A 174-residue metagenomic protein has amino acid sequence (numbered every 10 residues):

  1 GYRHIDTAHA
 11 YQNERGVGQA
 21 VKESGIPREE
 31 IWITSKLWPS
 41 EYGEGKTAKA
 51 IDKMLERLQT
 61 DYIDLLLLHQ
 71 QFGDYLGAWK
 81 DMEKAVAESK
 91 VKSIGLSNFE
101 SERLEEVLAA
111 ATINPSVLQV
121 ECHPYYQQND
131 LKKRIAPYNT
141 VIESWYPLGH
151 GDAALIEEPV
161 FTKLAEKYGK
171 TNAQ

Functional and structural regions predicted by a protein language model:
G1, Y42-Q59, G77, E102-E106 (+1 more regions): Short, acidic/polar
G1-I31, L148: N-terminal binding-site loop/beta-alpha segment at the start of enzyme catalytic domains that lines or forms
I5, I63, I94: Glycine-centered flexible beta-alpha turn that most often forms the glycine-rich phosphate-binding loop
H9-Q12, P39, N98-E102: Short beta->alpha linker loops
V17-K22, I51-L55, M82-E83, L104 (+1 more regions): Short, well-ordered amphipathic alpha-helices
R28-E41, Y62-Q71, N98: A short, structured active-site edge motif that brings together acidic residues
T47-L68, K84-E88: CE4/NodB-like, metal-dependent polysaccharide N-deacetylase domain that modifies extracellular/periplasmic N-acetylated
Q70-Q174: Beta/alpha (TIM)-barrel catalytic core signal, keyed to glycine-rich beta->alpha loops juxtaposed to Asp/Glu that bind
